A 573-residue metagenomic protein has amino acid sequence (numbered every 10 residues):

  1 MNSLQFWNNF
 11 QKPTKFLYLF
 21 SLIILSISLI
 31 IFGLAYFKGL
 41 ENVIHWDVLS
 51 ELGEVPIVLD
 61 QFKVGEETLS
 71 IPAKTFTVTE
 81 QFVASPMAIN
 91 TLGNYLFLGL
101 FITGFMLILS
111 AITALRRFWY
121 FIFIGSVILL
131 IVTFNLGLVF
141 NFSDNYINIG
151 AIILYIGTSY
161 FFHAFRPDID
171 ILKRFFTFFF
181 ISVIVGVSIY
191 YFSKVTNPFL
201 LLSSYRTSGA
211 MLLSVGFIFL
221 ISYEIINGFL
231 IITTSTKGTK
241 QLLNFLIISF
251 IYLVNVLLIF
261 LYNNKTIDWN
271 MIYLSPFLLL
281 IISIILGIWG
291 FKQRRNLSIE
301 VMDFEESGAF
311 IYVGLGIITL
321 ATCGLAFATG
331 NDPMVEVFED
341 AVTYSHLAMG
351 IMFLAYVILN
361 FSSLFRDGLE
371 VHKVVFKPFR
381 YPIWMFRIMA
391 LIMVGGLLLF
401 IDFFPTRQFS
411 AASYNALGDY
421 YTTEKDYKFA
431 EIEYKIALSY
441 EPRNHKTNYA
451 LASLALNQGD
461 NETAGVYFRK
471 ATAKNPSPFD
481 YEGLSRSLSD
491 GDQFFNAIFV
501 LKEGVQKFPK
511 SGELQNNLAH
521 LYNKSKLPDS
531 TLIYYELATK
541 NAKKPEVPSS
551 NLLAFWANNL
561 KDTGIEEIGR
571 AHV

Functional and structural regions predicted by a protein language model:
M1-P167, F179-N197: Long, charged/polar, low-complexity intrinsically disordered N-terminal extensions that precede catalytic
G33-G39, T77-Q81, L130-S143, A164-F165 (+5 more regions): Juxtamembrane "helix-exit" motif on the non-cytosolic side of transmembrane helices
F105-F121, I156-T177, S193-L201, L220-L243 (+4 more regions): Cytoplasmic membrane-interface regions of multi-pass membrane proteins
V139-I153, S208-F217, M271-K373: Membrane-embedded alpha-helical segments of integral membrane proteins
V375-Q408: Internal/C-terminal transmembrane anchor helices
R407-L527: Soluble catalytic regions of membrane-associated enzymes that act on cell-envelope and secretory-pathway components
I568-V573: Conserved small/polar residues in nucleotide/adenosyl-binding loops
